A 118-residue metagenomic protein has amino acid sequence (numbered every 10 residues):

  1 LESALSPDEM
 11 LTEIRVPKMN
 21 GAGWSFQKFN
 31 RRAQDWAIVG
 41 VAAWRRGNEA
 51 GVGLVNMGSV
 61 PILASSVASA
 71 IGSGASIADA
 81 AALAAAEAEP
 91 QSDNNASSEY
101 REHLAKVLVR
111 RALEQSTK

Functional and structural regions predicted by a protein language model:
L1-K118: C-terminal structural segment of proteins
